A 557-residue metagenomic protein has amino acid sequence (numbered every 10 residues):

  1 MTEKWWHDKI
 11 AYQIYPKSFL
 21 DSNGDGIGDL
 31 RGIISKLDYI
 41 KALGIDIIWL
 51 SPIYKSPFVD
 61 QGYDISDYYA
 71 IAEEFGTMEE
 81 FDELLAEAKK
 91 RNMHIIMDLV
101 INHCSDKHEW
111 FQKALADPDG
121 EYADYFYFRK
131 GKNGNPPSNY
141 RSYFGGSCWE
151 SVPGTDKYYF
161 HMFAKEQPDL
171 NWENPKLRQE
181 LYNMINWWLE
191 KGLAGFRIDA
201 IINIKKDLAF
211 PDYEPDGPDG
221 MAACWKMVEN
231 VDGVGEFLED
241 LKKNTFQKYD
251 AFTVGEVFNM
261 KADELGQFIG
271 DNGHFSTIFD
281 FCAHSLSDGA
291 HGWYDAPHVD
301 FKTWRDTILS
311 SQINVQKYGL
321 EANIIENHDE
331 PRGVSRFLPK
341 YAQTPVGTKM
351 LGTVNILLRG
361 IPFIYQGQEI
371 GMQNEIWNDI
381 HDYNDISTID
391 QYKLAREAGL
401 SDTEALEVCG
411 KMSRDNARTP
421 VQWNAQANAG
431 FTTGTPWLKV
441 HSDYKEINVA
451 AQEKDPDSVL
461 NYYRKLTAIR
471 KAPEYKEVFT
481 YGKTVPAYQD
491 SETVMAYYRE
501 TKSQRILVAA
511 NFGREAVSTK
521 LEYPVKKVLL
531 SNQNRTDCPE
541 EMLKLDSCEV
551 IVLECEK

Functional and structural regions predicted by a protein language model:
M1-K55, D82, A86-A88, I361-I364 (+2 more regions): Carbohydrate-interacting/catalytic domains
T2-N186, E190, N203-D263, G270 (+1 more regions): Acidic/aromatic-lined carbohydrate-recognition and catalytic surfaces of CAZymes acting on diverse glycans
K36, E87, M184-W187, K191 (+7 more regions): Generic, well-ordered alpha-helical scaffold segments in large soluble proteins
I48, F196-I198: Hydrophobic residues within beta-strands of alpha/beta enzymes
H94, D98, G195, F252 (+3 more regions): Hydrophobic "anchor" residues on beta-strands that sit immediately upstream of conserved functional sites
D106-N139, L238, K242-P420, A425: Conserved alpha/beta catalytic core and glycan-binding cleft of carbohydrate-active enzymes
P168-R178, W225-V228, G333-V346, E407-V408 (+1 more regions): Active-site rim elements
G217-G220, L286-D288, D329-V334, K439-I447: Short acidic (Asp/Glu) and glycine-rich catalytic loops that position anionic groups and cofactors
